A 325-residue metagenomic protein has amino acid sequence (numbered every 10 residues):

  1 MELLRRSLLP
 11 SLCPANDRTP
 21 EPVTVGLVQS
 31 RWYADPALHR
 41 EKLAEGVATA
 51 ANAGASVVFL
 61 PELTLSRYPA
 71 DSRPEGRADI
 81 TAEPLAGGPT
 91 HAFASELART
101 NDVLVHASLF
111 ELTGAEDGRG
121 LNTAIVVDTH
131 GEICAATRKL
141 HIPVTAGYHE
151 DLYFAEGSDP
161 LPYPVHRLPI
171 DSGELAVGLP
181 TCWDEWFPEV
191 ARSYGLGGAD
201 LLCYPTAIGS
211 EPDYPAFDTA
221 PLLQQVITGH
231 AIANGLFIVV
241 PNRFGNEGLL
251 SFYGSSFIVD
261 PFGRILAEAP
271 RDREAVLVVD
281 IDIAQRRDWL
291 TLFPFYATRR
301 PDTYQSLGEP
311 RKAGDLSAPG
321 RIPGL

Functional and structural regions predicted by a protein language model:
E2-C13, G157, G229, F237-L325: C-terminal beta-strand edge segments of enzyme domains
E2-V57, C203: N-terminal active-site segment of His-dependent metallophosphoesterases
L3-S11, E83, G114-Q225, L290-F295: Active-site catalytic loop in hydrolytic enzyme cores
V25, V126-C134, V259-A267: Short, glycine-anchored, charge-dense loop/turn motifs used at functional sites
P36, E45-H130, C134-A136, I208-G229 (+1 more regions): Cys-nucleophile CN-hydrolase/nitrilase-fold catalytic domain and related Cys-dependent amidase chemistry that acts on
S66, A70, I125, A136-P143 (+2 more regions): Short beta->alpha transition motifs characteristic of CBS
L85-H106, C182-V276: CN hydrolase (nitrilase-like) catalytic-core segments centered on the catalytic cysteine and neighboring Lys/Glu
A107-L109, N122-V126, P164-H166, S256-I258 (+1 more regions): Short beta-strand scaffold segments in enzyme catalytic cores
